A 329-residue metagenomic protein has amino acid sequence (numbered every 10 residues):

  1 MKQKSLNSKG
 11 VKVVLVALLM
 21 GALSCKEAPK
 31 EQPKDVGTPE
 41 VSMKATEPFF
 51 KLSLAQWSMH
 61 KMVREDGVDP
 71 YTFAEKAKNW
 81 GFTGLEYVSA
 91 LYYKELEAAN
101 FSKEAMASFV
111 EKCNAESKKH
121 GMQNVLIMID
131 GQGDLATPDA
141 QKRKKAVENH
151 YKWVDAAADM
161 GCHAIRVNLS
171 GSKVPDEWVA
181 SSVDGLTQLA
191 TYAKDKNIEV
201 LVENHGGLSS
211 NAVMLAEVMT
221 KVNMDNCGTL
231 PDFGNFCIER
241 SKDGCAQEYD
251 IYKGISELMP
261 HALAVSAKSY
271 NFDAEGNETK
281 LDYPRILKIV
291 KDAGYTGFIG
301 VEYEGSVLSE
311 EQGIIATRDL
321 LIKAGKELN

Functional and structural regions predicted by a protein language model:
G21-S24: C-terminal motif of bacterial Sec signal peptides marking the signal peptidase cleavage site
K26-S42: Short, low-complexity, disordered segments immediately C-terminal to signal peptides in bacterial exported proteins
E47-F49, V183-K288: Acidic/histidine-rich catalytic cores of soluble enzymes
F50-Q56, L85-Y87, N124-I129, I165-V167 (+4 more regions): Hydrophobic faces of well-ordered beta-strands that scaffold small-molecule active sites in alpha/beta enzyme cores
R64-A77, K144-D155, Q247-I255, Y283-I286: Short, acidic/polar
D69-L91, M160-G161: Catalytic domains of carbohydrate-active enzymes, especially glycoside hydrolases
E86-C113, S170-V174: Glycine-rich, proline-tolerant flexible connector loops at the mouths of alpha/beta enzymes
V110-P231, E311: Active-site acidic/histidine proton-transfer and metal-coordination neighborhood in alpha/beta enzyme cores
